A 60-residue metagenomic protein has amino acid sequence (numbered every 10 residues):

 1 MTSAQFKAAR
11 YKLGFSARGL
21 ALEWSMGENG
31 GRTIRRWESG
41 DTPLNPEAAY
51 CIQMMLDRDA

Functional and structural regions predicted by a protein language model:
M1-K12: A short, Lys/Arg-rich alpha-helix, primarily the initiator
L13, S25, Q53-M55: Generic helix-packing signal
G19-W24: Short alpha-helical "recognition helix" segments of helix-turn-helix
S25-P43: Recognition helix of helix-turn-helix/homeodomain-like DNA-binding domains that insert into the DNA major groove
T42-A60: DNA major-groove recognition helix of helix-turn-helix/homeodomain DNA-binding modules
